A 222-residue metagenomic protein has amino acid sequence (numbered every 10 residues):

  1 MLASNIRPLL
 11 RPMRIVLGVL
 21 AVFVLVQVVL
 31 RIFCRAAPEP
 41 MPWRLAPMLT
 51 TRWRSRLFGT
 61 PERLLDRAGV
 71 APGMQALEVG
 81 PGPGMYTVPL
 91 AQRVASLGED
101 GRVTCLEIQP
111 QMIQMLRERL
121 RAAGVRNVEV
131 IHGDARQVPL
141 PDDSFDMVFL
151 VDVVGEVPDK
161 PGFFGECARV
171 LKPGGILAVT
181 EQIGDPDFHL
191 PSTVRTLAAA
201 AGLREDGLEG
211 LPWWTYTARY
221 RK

Functional and structural regions predicted by a protein language model:
I6-G69: Class I SAM-dependent transferase core
L77-Q137: Class I SAM-dependent methyltransferase SAM/SAH-binding core
R136-V148: A short acidic, Gly/Pro-enriched loop at the edge of an enzyme's catalytic core that lines a small-molecule cofactor
D146-P158: A short SAM/SAH-binding and catalytic strip from SAM-dependent methyltransferases
P161-P173: A short glycine-rich, Lys/Arg-flanked "PGG" loop and its adjoining helix->strand segment in the class I
G174-E181: Conserved beta-strand signature within the Rossmann-like core of class I S-adenosyl-L-methionine
D187-A201, Y216: Short alpha-helix
G210-K222: Core SAM-dependent methyltransferase catalytic element
